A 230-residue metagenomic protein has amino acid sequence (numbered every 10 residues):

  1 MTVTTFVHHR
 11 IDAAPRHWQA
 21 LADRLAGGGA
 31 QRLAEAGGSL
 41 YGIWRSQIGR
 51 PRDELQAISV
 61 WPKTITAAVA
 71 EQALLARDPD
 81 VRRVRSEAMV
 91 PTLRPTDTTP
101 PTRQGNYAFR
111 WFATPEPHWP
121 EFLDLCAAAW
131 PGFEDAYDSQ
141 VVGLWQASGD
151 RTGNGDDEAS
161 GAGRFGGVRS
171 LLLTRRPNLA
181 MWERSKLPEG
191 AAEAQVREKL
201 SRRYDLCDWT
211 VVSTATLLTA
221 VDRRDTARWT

Functional and structural regions predicted by a protein language model:
T2, V7-A14, L93-L179, D222-T230: Surface-exposed interaction/gating patches
H17-I43, Q47-E54, I58-T92, A128-V141 (+2 more regions): An amphipathic, aromatic/His-enriched active-site/gating alpha helix that lines ligand/cofactor pockets
